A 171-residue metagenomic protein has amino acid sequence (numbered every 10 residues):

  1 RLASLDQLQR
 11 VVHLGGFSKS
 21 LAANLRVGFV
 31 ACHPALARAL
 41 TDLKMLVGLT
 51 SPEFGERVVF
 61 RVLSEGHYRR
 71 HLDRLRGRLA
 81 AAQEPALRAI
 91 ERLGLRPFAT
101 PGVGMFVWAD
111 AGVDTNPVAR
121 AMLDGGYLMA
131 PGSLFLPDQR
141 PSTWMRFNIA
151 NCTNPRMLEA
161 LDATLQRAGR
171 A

Functional and structural regions predicted by a protein language model:
R1-L5, L79, R170: Conserved core of the PLP fold type I
Q7-R76: Conserved core segment of the aminotransferase class I/II
G15, A31, A99-P101, F106-D110 (+1 more regions): Short beta-strand segments
M45-S51, L63, R78, N116-A121 (+2 more regions): N-terminal basic, amphipathic alpha-helical segments
F60, R76-I90, P97-D110: Conserved glycine-rich beta-strand-loop-beta hairpin in the small C-terminal domain of fold type I
A109-R146: Conserved C-terminal alpha-helix-loop-beta "cap" of PLP-dependent enzymes that closes/shapes the active-site mouth
D124-G125, P137-A171: PLP-dependent enzyme catalytic core of the Aspartate aminotransferase-like
